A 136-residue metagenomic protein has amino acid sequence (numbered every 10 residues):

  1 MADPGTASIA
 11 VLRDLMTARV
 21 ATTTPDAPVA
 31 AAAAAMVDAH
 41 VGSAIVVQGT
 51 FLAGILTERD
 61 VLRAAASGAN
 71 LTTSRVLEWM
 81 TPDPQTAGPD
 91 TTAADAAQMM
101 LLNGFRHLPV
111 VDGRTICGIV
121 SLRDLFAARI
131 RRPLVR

Functional and structural regions predicted by a protein language model:
M1-R136: Tandem CBS (Cystathionine beta-synthase) repeat/Bateman regulatory domains
